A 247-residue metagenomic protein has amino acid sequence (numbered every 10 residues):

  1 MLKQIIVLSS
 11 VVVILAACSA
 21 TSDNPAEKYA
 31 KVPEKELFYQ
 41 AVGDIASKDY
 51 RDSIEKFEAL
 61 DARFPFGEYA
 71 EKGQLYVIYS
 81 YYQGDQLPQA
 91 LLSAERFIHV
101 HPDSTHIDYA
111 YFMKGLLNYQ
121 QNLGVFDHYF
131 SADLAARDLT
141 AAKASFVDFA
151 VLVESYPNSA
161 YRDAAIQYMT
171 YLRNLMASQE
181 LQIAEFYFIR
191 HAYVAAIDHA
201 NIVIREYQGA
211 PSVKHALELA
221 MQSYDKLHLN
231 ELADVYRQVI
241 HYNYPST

Functional and structural regions predicted by a protein language model:
M1-C18: Sec-dependent bacterial lipoprotein signal peptides
C18-T247: Acidic, polar-rich low-complexity tracts and alpha-helical solenoid repeat scaffolds
